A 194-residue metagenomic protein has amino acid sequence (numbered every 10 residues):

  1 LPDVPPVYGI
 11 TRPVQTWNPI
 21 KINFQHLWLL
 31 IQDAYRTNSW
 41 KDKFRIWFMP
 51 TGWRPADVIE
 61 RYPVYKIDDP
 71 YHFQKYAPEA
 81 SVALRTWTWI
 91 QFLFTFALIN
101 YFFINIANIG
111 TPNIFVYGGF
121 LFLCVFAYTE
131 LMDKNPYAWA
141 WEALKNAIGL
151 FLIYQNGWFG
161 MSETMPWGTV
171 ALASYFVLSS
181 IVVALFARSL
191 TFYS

Functional and structural regions predicted by a protein language model:
L1-T88, F126, M132, Y137 (+1 more regions): Cytosolic/stromal cytosol-facing helical appendages immediately following the last transmembrane segment
K75-E163, W167-Y193: Substrate-recognition/cap regions that form aromatic- and gly/pro-loop-enriched pockets for small-molecule ligands
